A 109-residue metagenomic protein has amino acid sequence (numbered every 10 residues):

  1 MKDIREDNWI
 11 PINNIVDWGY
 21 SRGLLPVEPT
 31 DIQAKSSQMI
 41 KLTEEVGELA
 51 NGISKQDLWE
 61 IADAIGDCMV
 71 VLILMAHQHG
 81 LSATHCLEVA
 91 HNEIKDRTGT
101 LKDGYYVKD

Functional and structural regions predicted by a protein language model:
M1-I65, M69-D109: Flexible "arm" and connector segments at domain edges
